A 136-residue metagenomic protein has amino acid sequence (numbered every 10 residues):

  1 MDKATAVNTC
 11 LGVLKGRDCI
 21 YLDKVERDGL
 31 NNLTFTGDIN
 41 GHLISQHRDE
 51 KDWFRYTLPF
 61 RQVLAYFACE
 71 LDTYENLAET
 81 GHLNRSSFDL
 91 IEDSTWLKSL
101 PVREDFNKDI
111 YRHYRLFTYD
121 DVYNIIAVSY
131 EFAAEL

Functional and structural regions predicted by a protein language model:
M1-L136: Surface-exposed, interaction-prone regions used to assemble/regulate multi-protein complexes
